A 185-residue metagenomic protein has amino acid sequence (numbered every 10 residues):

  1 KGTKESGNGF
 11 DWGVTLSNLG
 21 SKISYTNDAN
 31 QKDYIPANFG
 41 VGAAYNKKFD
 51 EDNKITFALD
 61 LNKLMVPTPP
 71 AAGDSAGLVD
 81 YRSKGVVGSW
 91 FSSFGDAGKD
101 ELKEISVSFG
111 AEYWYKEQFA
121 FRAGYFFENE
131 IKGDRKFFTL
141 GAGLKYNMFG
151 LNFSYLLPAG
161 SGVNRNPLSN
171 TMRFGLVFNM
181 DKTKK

Functional and structural regions predicted by a protein language model:
K1-K185: Outer-membrane beta-barrel porins/channels
